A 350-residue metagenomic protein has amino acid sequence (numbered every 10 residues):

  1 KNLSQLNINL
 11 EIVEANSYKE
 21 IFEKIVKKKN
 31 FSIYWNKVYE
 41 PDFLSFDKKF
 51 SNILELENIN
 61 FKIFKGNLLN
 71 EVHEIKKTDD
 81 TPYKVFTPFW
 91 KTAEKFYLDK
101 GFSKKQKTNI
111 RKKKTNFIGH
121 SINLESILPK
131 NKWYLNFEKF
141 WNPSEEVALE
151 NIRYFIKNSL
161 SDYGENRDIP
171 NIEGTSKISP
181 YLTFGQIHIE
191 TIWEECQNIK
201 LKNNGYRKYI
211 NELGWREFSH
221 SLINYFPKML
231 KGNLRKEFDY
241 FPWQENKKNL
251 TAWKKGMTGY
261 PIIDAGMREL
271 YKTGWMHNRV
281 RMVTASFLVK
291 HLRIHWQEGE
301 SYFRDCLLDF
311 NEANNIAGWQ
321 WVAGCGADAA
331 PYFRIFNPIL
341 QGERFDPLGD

Functional and structural regions predicted by a protein language model:
K1, K49-F50, N70-I75, E150-N151 (+6 more regions): Intrinsically disordered, low-complexity boundary segments flanking structured domains
K1-G101, G205, R268, N314-N315: Trp/Phe/Arg-rich N-terminal binding region typifying the photolyase-homology
K1-N2, I12-V13, W35-V38, F64 (+10 more regions): Bulky hydrophobic/aromatic packing residues
L3, L54, W90, I156 (+3 more regions): Hydrophobic residues within well-ordered, non-membrane alpha-helices that form the packing/core of soluble catalytic
K37-V38, G164-E165, W253, K290: Short, contiguous strand/loop micro-motifs
I59, D80-E237, F345-D350: Glycine/tryptophan-enriched, flexible segments
E173-D350: Active-site-proximal binding-pocket segments
